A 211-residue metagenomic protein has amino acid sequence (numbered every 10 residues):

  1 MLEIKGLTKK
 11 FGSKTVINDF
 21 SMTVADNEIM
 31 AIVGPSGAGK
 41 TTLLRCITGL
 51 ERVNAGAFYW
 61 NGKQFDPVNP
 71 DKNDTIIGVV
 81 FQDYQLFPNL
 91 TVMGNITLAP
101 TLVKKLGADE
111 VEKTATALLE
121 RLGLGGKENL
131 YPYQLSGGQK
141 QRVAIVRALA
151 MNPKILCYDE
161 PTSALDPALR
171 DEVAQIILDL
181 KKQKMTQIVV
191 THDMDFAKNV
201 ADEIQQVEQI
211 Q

Functional and structural regions predicted by a protein language model:
V33-P35: The feature captures the beta-strand-to-loop junction immediately N-terminal to the Walker
T48: Helix-to-loop junction immediately C-terminal to a conserved catalytic motif
Q64-G78, A108, K182: ABC ATPase NBD coupling module
Y131-L135, Q139: Conserved ABC ATPase signature
A150-K154: A short, proline-enriched helix->beta-strand linker immediately N-terminal to the Walker B motif in ABC-type P-loop
L156-D159: Catalytic Walker B motif of ABC-type/P-loop ATPase nucleotide-binding domains
P167-L169: Helix N-cap at the start of a conserved alpha-helix in ABC-type nucleotide-binding domains
